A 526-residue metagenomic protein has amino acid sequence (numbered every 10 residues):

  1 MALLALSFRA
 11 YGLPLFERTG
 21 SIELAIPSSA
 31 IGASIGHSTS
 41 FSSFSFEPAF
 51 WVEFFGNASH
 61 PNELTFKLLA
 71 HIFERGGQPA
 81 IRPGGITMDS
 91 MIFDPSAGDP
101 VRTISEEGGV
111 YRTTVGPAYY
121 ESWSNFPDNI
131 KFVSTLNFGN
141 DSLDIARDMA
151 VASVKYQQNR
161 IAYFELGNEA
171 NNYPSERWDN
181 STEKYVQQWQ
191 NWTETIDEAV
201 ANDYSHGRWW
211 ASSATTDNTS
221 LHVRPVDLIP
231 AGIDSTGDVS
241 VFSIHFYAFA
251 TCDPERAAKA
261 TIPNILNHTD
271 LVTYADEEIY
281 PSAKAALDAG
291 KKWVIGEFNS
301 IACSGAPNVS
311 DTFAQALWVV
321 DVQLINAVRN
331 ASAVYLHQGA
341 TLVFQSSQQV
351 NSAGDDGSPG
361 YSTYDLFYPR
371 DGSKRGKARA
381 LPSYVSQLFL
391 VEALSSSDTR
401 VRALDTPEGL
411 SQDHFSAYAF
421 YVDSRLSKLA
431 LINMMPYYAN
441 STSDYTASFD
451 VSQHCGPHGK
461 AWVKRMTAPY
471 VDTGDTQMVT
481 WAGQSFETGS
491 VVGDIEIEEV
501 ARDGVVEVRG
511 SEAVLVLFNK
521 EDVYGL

Functional and structural regions predicted by a protein language model:
M1-T19, I81, L526: Fungal secretory targeting signals
F16-A211, T219-L228: N-terminal catalytic cores of secreted or lumenal carbohydrate-active enzymes
F44, I81, F164, E169 (+5 more regions): Conserved, mostly hydrophobic/aromatic
F46, P83, S134, L166 (+5 more regions): Conserved beta-strand positions
D148-A150, T182-V322, R329: Noncatalytic carbohydrate-binding groove/subsite architecture in carbohydrate-active enzymes
A302-S416: Aromatic/acidic polysaccharide-binding cleft in carbohydrate-active enzymes
E408-G456, A468, S511-V514: Carbohydrate-binding surface patches
D444-E512: Acidic, Ser/Thr/Pro-rich beta/coil linker or hinge segments at domain junctions
